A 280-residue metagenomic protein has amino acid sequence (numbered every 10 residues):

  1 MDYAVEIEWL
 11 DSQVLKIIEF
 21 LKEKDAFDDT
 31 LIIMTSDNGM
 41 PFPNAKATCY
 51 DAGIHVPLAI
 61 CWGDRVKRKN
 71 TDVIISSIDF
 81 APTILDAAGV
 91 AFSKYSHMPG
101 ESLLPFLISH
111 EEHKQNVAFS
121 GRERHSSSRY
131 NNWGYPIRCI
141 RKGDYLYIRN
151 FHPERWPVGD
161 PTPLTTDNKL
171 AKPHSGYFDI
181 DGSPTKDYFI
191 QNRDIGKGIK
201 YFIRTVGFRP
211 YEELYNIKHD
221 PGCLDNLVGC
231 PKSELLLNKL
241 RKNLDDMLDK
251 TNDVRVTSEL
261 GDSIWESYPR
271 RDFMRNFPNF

Functional and structural regions predicted by a protein language model:
M1, E8-L15, I75-P82, M98-S102 (+5 more regions): A structural signal for well-ordered alpha-helical segments within the folded catalytic domains of diverse enzymes
M1-A4, R65-I74, A88-K94, R124-P136 (+2 more regions): Active-site rim elements
M1-T30, A87-A88: A long, amphipathic alpha-helix that forms part of the scaffold/cap immediately adjacent to metal-dependent active
L15-E23, N44-H97, E101-N116, R138 (+2 more regions): Substrate-binding rim/cap in mid-to-C-terminal beta-strand-loop elements of soluble/periplasmic
N38: Active-site metal-binding loops of divalent metal-dependent hydrolases
P41-N44, T48-Y50, S127-S128, I148-R149 (+3 more regions): Short catalytic/ligand-binding loop motif for oxyanion handling, primarily in non-cytosolic enzymes, centered on
H55, I190-E212, I217-F280: Long, internal low-complexity/basic segments
V90-E213: C-terminal cap/loop subdomain of S1 sulfatases and analogous C-terminal strand-loop tails that border
